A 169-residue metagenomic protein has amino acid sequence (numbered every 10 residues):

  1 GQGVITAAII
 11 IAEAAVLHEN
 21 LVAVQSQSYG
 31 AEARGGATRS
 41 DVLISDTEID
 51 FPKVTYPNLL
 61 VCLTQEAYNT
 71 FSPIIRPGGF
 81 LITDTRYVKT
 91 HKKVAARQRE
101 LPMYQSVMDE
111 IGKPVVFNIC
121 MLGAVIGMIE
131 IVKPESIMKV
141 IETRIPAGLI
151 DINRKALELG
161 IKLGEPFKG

Functional and structural regions predicted by a protein language model:
G1-G169: Active-site cofactor/cluster-binding pocket
